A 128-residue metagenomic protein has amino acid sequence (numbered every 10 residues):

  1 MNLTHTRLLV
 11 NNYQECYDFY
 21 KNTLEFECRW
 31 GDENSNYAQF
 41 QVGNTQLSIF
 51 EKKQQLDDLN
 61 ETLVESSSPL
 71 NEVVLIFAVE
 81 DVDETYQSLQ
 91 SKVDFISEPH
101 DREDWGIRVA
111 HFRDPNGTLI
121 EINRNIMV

Functional and structural regions predicted by a protein language model:
M1-T4, E27-F77, Y86-R113, R124-V128: Vicinal oxygen chelate
V10-N12, D104: Conserved beta-strand-loop-alpha-helix junction that forms the acyl-donor binding cleft
N12-Y13, E80-V82: Helix N-cap motif at beta-to-alpha junctions
C16-K21, L89, G117: Conserved active-site tyrosine of GNAT-family acetyltransferases
L119-I122: Short glycine-/small-residue motifs
